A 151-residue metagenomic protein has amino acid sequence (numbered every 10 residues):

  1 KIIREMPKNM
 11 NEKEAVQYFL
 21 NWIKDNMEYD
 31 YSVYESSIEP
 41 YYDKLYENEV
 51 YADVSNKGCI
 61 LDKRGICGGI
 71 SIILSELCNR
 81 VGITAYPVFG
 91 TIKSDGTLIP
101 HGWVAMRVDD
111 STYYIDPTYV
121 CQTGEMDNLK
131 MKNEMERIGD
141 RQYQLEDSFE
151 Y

Functional and structural regions predicted by a protein language model:
K1-C59: Secondary-structure boundary elements
N11, A15, K63, L98-P100: Generic hydrophobic secondary-structure packing signal
N11, S55, I66, K132-N133: Helix N-cap and loop-to-helix transition residues
A15, F19, D62-C78: Active-site nucleophilic cysteine motif
K57-D62, T91-S94: Short helix/strand-bridging catalytic loops that position acidic/His residues to coordinate divalent metals and engage
G69-R141: Hydrophobic/aromatic-rich core segments of domains that either
Q142-E150: Short, low-complexity, Pro/Ser/Thr/Gly-rich segments in the mature regions of secreted, periplasmic
